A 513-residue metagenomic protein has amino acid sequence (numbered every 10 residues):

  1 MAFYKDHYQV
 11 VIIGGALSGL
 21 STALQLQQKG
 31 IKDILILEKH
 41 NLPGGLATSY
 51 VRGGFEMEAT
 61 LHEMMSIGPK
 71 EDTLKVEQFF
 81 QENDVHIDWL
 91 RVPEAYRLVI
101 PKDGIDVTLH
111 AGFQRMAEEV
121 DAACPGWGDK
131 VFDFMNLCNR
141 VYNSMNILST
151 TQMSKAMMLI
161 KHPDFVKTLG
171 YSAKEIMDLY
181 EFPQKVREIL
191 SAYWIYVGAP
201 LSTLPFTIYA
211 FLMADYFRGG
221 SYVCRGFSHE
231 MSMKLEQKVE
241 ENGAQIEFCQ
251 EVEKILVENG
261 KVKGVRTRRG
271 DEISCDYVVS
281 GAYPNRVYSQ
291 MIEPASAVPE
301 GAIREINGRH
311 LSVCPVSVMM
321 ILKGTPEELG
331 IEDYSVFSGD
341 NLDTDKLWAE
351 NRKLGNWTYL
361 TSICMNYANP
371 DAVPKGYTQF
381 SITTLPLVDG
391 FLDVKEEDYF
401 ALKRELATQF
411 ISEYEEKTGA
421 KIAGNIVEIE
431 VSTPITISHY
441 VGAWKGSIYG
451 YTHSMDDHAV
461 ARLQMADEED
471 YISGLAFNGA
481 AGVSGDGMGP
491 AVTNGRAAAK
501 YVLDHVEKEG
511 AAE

Functional and structural regions predicted by a protein language model:
M1-V10, Q28-K29, D457, E469 (+1 more regions): Extreme N-terminal leader/targeting segments of oxidoreductases
A2-R140: N-terminal glycine-rich phosphate/pyrophosphate-binding loop and immediately adjacent elements
G68, H162-Y171, Y216-Q237, D398-L406: Short beta-strand to alpha-helix junction loop
K102-L204: Rossmann-like flavin
R187-V197, L360-I363, A420-S484: A glycine-rich dinucleotide-binding beta-alpha-beta segment and adjacent secondary-structure elements that constitute
L212-V262: Helical element adjacent to the flavin cofactor pocket in flavoenzyme catalytic cores
E253-P374: Mid-domain catalytic core of redox enzymes that form a hydrophobic substrate pocket/lid adjacent to a catalytic redox
T325-S432: C-terminal segments that line or cap access tunnels to active or ligand-binding sites in enzymes and enzyme-associated
